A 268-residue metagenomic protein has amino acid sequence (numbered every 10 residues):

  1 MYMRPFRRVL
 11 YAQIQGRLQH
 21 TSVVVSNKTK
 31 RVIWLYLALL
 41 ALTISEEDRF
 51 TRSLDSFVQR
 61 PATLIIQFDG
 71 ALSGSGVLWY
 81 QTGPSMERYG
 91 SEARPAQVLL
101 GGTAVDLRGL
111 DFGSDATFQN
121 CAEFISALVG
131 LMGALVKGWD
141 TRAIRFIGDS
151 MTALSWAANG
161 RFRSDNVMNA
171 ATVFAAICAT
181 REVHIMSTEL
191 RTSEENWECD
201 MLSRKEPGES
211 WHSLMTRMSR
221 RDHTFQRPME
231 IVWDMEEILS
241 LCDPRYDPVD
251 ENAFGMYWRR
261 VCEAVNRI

Functional and structural regions predicted by a protein language model:
M1-D55: C-terminal reverse transcriptase regions that engage the nucleic-acid substrate
Y2-R8, V24-N27, F57-V58, S114-Q119 (+2 more regions): Conserved, non-catalytic sequence blocks in retroelement Pol enzymes and Pol-derived host proteins
G16, L35, D69, V77 (+5 more regions): Mobile genetic element proteins and their domesticated derivatives, centered on retroelements and DNA transposons
S22, R181-L241: C-terminal functional segments of enzyme domains
T29, T82-P84, N159-V167, L202-S213: Short secondary-structure boundary/capping segments
P61-S73: Two-metal-ion RNase H-like nuclease active-site motif
G83-I125, T152-D165: A short, polar/acidic, helix/strand-boundary loop motif
M132-R204: RNase H catalytic domain
